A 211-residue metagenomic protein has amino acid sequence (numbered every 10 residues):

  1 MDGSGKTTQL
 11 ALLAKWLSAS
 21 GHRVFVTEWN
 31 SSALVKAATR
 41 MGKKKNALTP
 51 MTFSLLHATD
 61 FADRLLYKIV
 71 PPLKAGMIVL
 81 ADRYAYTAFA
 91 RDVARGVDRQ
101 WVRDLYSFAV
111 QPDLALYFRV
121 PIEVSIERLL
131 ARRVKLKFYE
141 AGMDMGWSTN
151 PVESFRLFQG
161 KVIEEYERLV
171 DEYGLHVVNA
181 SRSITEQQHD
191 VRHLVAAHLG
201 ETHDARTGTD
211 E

Functional and structural regions predicted by a protein language model:
G3: Walker A (P-loop) phosphate-binding loop of P-loop NTPases
K6: Conserved lysine of the Walker
Q9: Hydrophobic positions on the alpha1 helix immediately C-terminal to the Walker A/P-loop
A14, E127-E211: NTP-dependent small-molecule kinase module
W16, S20-V110: ATP-dependent small-molecule kinase phosphotransfer cores that center on conserved nucleotide phosphate-binding segments
F25, L114, H176-V178: Structural signal for short hydrophobic segments within the conserved structured cores of catalytic domains across
S31-A33, A85-Y86, V120-I126, S183-I184: Conserved nucleotide-binding/hydrolysis micro-motifs of P-loop NTPases
D82-R83, F108-R132: Conserved phosphate-donor/acceptor-positioning beta-strand/loop module used by diverse small-molecule
